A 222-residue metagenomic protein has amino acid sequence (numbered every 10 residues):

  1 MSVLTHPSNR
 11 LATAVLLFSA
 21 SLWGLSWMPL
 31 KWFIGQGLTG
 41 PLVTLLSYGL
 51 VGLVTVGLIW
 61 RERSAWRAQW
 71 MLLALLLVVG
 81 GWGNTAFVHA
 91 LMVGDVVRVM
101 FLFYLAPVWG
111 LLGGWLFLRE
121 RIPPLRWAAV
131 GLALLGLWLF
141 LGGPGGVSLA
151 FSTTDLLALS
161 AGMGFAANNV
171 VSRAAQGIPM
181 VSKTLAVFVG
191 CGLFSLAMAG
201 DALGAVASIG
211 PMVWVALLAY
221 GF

Functional and structural regions predicted by a protein language model:
M1-L11: Short, Lys/Arg-rich, polar N-terminal cytosolic tail immediately upstream of the first transmembrane signal-anchor
L11-A12, G35-W82, W109, G164-N168 (+1 more regions): Transmembrane alpha-helices of multi-pass small-molecule transport proteins
L11-S19, R63-A86, V130, S152-A161 (+1 more regions): Loop-to-transmembrane-helix transition segments
L16, A20, G24-W32, T55 (+2 more regions): Transmembrane alpha-helical segments that form core, pore/gating elements of small-molecule transporters/exporters
W27-G40, M92-R98, W138-T153, A199-A216: Membrane-interface helix termini and inter-helical loops of multi-pass transporters
G35-L42, T85-L102, I178-S182: Structural motif at transmembrane-helix junctions in multi-pass transporters
T55, L125-P144, A161, C191-G192: Hydrophobic transmembrane alpha-helices of multi-pass small-molecule transport proteins
I59-E62, H89, A106-A128: C-terminal transmembrane-helix exit sites in multi-pass transporters
